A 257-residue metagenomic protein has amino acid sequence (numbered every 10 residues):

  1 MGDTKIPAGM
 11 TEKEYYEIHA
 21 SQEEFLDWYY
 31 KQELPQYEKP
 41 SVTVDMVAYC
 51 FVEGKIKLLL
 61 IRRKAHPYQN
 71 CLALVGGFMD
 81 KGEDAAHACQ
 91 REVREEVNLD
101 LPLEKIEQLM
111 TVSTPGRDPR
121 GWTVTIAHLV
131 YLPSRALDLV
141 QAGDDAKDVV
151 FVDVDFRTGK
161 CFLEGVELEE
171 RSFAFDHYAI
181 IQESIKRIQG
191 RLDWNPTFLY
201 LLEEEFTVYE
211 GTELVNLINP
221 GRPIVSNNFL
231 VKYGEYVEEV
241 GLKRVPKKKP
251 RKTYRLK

Functional and structural regions predicted by a protein language model:
M1-L168, F175-K257: N-terminal leader/linker segments that precede catalytic domains of diphosphate-processing enzymes
